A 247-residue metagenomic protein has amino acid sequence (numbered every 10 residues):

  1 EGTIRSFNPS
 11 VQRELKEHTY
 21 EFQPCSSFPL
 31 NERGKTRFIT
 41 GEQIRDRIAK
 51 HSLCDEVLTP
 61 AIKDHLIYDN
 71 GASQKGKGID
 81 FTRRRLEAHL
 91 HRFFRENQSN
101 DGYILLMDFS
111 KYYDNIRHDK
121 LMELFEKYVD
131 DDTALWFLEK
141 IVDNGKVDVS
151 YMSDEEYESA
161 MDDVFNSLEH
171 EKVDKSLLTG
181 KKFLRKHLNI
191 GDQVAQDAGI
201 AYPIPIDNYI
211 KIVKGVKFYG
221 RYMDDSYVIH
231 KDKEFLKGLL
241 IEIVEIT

Functional and structural regions predicted by a protein language model:
E1, E242-T247: Short, intrinsically disordered, charge-balanced linker/junction segments flanking boundaries in proteins
E1-E17: Non-catalytic, polymerase-adjacent accessory regions of viral genome-replication enzymes
R5, D46-H51, D55, D80 (+5 more regions): Non-catalytic, well-ordered alpha-helical scaffold segments
Y20-C25: Flexible, glycine/threonine- and acidic-rich loop/arm segments that mediate assembly and lattice contacts in viral
P29, G34-S73, K175-L177: Glycine/proline-rich, flexible active-site/cofactor-binding loop segments that harbor closely spaced acidic
E56-R117: Active-site-proximal segment of RNA-dependent polymerases
H89, E96-M223, Y227-E242: Conserved polymerase palm-domain catalytic core
